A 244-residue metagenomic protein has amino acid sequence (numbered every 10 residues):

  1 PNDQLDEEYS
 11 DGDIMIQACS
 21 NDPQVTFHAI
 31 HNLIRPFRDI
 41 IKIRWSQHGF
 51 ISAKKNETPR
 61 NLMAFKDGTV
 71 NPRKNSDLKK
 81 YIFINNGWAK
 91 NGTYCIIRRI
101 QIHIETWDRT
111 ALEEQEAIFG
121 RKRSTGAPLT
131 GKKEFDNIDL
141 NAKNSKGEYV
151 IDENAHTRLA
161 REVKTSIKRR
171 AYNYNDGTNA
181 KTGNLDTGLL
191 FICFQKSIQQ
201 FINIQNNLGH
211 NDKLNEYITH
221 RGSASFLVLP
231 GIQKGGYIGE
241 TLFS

Functional and structural regions predicted by a protein language model:
P1-S244: Long, histidine/aromatic-enriched segments associated with O2/redox biology
